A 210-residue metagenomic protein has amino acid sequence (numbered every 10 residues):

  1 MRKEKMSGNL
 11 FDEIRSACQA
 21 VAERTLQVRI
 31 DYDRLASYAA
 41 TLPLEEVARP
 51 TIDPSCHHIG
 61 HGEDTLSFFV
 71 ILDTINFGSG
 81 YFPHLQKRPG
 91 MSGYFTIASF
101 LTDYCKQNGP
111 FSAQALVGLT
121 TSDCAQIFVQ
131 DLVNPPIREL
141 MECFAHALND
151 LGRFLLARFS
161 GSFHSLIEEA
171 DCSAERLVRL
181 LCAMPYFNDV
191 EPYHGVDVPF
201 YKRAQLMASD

Functional and structural regions predicted by a protein language model:
M1-D210: HhH-family (HhH-GPD) DNA N-glycosylase catalytic core used in base-excision repair
